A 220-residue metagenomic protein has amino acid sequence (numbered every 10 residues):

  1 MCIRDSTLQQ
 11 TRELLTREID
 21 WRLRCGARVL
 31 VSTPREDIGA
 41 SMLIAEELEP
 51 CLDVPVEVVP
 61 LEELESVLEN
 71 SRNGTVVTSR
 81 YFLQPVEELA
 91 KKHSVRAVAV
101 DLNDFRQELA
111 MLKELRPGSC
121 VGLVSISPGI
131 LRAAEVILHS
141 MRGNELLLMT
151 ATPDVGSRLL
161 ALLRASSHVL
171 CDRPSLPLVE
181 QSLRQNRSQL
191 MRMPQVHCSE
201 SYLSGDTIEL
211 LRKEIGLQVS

Functional and structural regions predicted by a protein language model:
M1-I3: Conserved small/polar residues in nucleotide/adenosyl-binding loops
T7-L8, E18-T33: Interdomain hinge and pocket-entrance segments immediately C-terminal to HTH DNA-binding domains
V31-S220: C-terminal regulatory/effector modules of DNA-binding transcriptional regulators
